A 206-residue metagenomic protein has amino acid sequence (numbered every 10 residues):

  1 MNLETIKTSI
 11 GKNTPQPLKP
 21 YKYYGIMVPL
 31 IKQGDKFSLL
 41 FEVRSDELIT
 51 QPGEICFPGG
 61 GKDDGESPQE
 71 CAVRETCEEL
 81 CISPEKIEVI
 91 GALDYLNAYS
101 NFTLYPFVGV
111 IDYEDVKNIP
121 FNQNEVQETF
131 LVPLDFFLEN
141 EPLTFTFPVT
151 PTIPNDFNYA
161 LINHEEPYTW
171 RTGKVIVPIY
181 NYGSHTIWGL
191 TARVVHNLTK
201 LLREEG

Functional and structural regions predicted by a protein language model:
M1-L18: Entry/capping segment at the start of metal-dependent catalytic domains with acidic active-site entry clusters
S9, G53, I176-P178: Short glycine/proline-rich turn/loop motifs
Q16-F57: N-terminal strand-loop-strand
G34-S38, K200-G206: Short helix-capping/linker segments at secondary-structure and domain boundaries
D35, I187-W188: Alpha-helix N-cap/loop-to-helix initiation residues
G61-I187, H196-N197, L201: Unchanged
T191: NAD(P)-dependent dehydrogenases' Rossmann-like dinucleotide-binding region
